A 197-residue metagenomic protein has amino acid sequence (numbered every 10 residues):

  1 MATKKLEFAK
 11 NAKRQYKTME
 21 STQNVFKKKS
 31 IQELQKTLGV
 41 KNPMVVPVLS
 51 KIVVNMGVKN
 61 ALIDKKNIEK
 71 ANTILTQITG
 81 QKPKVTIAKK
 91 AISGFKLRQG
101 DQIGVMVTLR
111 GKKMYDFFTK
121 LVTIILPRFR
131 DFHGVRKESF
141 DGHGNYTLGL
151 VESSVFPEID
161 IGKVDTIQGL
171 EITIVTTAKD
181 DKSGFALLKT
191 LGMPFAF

Functional and structural regions predicted by a protein language model:
A2-F197: Ribosome-associated RNA-binding proteins
